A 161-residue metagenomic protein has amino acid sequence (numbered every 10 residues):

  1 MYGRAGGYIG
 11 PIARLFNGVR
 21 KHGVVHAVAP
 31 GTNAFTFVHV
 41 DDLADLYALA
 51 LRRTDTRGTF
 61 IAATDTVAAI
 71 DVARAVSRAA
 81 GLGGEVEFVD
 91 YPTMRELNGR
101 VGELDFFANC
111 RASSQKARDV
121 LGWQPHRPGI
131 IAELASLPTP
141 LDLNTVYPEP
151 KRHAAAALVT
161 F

Functional and structural regions predicted by a protein language model:
M1-A5, L43, V67: Conserved sequence/active-site signature of Rossmann-fold short-chain dehydrogenase/reductase
R4, T93, E133-L134: Short secondary-structure capping/turn micro-motifs that flank functional sites
R4-F16, L49-F60: Glycine/proline-rich active-site loop of Rossmann-fold NAD(P)-dependent oxidoreductases
G10-A13, I70, R111: Short, surface-exposed alpha-helical segments at coil->helix boundaries
L15-V38, D42, L46: A conserved pocket-lining segment of Rossmann-fold NAD(P)-dependent short-chain dehydrogenase/reductase
F35-V38, T64-V67, A112, P128: Residue-level signal for the nucleotide or nucleotide-sugar donor/cofactor binding architecture
A44-G102, D142-F161: Mid/C-terminal beta-alpha module of Rossmann-like enzyme folds, strongest in SDR-family dehydrogenases/epimerases
V101-F161: C-terminal amphipathic/interface module of NAD(P)-dependent oxidoreductases and related NAD-binding regulators
